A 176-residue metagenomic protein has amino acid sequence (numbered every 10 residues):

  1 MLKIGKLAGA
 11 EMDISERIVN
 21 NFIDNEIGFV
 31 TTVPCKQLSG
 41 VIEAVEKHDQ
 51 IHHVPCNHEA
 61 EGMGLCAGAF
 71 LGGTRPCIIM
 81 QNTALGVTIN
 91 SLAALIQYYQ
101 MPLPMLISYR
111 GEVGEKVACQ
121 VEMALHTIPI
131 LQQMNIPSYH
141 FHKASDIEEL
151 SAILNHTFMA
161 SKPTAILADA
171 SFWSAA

Functional and structural regions predicted by a protein language model:
L2-A176: Thiamine diphosphate
